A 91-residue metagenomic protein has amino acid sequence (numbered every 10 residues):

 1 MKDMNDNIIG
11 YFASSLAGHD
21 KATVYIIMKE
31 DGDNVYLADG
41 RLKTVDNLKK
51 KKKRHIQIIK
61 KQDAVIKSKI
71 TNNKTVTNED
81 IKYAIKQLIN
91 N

Functional and structural regions predicted by a protein language model:
M1-I9, L16, I26-N91: Ferredoxin-like alpha/beta domains used as RNA- or RNAP-binding modules
G18-K21: Short, charged beta-turn/beta-strand-edge "cap" motif at the junction between a beta-strand and an adjacent loop
